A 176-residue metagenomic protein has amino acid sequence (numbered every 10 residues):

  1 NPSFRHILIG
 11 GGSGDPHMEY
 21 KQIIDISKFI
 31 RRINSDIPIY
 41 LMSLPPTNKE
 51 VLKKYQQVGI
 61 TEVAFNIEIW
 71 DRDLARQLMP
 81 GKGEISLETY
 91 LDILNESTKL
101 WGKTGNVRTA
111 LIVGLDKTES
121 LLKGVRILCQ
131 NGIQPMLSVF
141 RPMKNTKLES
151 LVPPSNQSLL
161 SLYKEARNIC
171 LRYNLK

Functional and structural regions predicted by a protein language model:
N1-D25, R31-V51, Y55-I93, N106-R108 (+1 more regions): Core AdoMet radical
P2, D92-N106, E165-L175: A structural motif corresponding to the C-terminal end of an alpha-helix and its immediate exit/capping segment
P16, M42, L94-S120, S138-N145: Conserved strand-turn element in the central/C-terminal portion of the radical SAM core barrel that lines
E19, G83-S86, K117, S155 (+1 more regions): Residue-level preference for long, well-ordered alpha-helices that form the structural scaffold of enzyme catalytic
I23-K28, L52, L91-T98, L121-R126 (+2 more regions): Generic structural signal for well-ordered alpha-helices, preferentially at hydrophobic/aromatic core positions
T47-Q57, V113-Q130: Catalytic cores of alpha/beta
L52, A75-L78, E119-L122, K147-E149: Short, well-ordered secondary-structure micro-motifs
L122-K176: Auxiliary Fe-S-binding modules of radical SAM enzymes
